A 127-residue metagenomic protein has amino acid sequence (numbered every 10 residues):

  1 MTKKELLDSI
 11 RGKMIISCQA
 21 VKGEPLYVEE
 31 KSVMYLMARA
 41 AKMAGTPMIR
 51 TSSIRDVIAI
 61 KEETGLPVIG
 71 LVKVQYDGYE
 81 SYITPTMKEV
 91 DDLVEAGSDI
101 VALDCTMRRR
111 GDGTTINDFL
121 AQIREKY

Functional and structural regions predicted by a protein language model:
T2-Y127: Alpha/beta enzyme core
